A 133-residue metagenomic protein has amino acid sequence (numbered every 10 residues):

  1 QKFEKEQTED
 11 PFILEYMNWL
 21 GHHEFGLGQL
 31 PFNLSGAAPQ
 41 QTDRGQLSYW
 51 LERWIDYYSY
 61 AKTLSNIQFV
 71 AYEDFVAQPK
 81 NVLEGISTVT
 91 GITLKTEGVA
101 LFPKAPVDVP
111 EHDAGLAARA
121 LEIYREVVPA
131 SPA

Functional and structural regions predicted by a protein language model:
K2-A133: PAPS-dependent sulfotransferases, especially Golgi type II membrane carbohydrate sulfotransferases
